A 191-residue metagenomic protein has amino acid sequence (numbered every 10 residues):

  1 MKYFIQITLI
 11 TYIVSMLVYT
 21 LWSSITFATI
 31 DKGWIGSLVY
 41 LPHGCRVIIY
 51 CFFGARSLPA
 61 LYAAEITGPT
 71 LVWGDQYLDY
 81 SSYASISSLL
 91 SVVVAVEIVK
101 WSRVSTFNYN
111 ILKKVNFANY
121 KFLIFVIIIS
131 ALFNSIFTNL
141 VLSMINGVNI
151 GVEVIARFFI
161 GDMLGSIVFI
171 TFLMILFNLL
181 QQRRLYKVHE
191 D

Functional and structural regions predicted by a protein language model:
M1-I13, F52: Long, contiguous secondary-structure blocks with strong helical propensity
F4-T8, T20, F27-I48, W73-E190: Membrane-embedded alpha-helical hairpins and interfacial helices in multi-pass inner-membrane proteins
I13-I25, A64-W73: Membrane-embedded alpha-helical segments in integral membrane proteins
I30, R56-A60, G68, D75-Q76: Helix-loop junctions on the outward
L41-S57, L61: Generic transmembrane alpha-helix motif of multi-pass integral membrane proteins
F53, A63, I160, L164: Short glycine-rich loop/turn motifs that provide flexible caps or phosphate-binding loops at active sites
P59-A64, Y83: Hydrophobic alpha-helical membrane segments of integral membrane proteins
Y62-P69, V93, E97: Generic beta-strand or strand-like secondary-structure segments
